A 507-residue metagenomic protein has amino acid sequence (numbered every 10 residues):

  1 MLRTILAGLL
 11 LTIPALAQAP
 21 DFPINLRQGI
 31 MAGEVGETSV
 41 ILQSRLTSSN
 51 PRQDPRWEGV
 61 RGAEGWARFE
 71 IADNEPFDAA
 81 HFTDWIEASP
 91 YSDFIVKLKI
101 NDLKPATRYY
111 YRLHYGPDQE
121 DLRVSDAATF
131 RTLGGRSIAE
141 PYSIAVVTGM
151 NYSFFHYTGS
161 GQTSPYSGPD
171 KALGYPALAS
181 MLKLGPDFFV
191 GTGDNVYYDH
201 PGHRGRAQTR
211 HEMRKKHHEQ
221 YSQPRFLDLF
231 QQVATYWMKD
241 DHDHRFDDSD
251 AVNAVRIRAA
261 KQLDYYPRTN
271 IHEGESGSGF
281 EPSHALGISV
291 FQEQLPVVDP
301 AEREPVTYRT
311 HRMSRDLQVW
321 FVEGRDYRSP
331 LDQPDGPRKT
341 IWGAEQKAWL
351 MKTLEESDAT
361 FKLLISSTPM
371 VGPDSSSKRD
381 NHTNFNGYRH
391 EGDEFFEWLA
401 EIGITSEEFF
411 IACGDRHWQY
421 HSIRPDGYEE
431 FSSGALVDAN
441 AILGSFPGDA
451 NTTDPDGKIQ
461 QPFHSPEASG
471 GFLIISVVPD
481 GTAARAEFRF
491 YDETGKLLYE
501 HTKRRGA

Functional and structural regions predicted by a protein language model:
M1-G8: Sec-dependent signal peptide recognition, specifically the positively charged N-region followed immediately by
L9-A17: Hydrophobic h-region of N-terminal signal peptides that target proteins for export in Gram-negative bacteria
Q18-A507: Metal-dependent phosphoester/phosphodiester hydrolase catalytic core
